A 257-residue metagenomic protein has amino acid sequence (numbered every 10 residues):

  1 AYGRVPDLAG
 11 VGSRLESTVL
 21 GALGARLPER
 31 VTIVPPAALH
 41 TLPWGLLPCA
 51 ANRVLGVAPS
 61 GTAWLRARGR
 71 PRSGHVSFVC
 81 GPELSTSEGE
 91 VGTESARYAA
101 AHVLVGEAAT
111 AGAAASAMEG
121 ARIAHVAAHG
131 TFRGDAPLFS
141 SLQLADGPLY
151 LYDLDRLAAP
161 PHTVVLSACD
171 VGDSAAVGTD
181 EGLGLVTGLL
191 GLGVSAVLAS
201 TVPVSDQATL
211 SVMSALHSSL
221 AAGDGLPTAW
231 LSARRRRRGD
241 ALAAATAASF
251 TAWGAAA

Functional and structural regions predicted by a protein language model:
A1-A257: Catalytic cores of enzymes
